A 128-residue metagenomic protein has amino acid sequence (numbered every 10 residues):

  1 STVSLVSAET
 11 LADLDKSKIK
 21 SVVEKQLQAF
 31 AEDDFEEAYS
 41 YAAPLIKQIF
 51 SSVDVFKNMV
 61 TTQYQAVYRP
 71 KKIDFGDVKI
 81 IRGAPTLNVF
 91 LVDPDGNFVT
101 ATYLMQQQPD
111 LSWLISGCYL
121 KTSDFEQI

Functional and structural regions predicted by a protein language model:
T10-S21, K25, F35-A84: Short solvent-exposed beta->alpha transition segments
D77-I128: Exposed beta-sheet edge and beta->alpha loop/turn motif
